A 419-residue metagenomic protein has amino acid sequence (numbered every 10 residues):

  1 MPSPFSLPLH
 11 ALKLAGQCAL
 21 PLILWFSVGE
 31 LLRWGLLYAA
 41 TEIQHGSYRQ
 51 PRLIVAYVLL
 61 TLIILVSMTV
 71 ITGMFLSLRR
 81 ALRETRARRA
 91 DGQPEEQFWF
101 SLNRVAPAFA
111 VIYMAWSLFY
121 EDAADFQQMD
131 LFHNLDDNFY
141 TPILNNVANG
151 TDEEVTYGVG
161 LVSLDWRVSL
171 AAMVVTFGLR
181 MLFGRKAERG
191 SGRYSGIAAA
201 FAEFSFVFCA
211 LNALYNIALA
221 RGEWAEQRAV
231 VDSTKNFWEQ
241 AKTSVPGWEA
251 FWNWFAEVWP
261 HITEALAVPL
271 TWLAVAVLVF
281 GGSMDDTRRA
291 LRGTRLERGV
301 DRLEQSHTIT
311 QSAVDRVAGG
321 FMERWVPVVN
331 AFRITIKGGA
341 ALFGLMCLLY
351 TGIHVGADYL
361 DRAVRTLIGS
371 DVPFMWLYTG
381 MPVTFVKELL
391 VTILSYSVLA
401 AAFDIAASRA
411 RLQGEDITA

Functional and structural regions predicted by a protein language model:
P2-T243: Transmembrane-helix bundle segments that line or gate the permeation/cavity pathway in multi-pass membrane proteins
P8-A11, F98, G190, Y194 (+6 more regions): Hydrophobic alpha-helical segments of integral membrane proteins, encompassing both true transmembrane helices
A19, I23, S27, S205 (+8 more regions): Hydrophobic alpha-helical segments of membrane proteins
S27, P142-F183, L349-D404: Alpha-helical transmembrane segments and their immediate juxtamembrane interface regions
R52-I63, V168, G196, A200-F208 (+9 more regions): Pore-lining and gate-forming transmembrane alpha-helices of multi-pass membrane transport proteins
S67-R86, W166-E188, E264-T287, L390-Q413: Transmembrane alpha-helical segments in integral membrane proteins
R80-F100, G184-F204, L278-L303, F403-A419: Cytoplasmic juxtamembrane regions at transmembrane-helix boundaries
R86-P94, D137-T141, S233, D286-P327 (+2 more regions): Juxtamembrane inter-helical linkers in multi-pass membrane proteins
